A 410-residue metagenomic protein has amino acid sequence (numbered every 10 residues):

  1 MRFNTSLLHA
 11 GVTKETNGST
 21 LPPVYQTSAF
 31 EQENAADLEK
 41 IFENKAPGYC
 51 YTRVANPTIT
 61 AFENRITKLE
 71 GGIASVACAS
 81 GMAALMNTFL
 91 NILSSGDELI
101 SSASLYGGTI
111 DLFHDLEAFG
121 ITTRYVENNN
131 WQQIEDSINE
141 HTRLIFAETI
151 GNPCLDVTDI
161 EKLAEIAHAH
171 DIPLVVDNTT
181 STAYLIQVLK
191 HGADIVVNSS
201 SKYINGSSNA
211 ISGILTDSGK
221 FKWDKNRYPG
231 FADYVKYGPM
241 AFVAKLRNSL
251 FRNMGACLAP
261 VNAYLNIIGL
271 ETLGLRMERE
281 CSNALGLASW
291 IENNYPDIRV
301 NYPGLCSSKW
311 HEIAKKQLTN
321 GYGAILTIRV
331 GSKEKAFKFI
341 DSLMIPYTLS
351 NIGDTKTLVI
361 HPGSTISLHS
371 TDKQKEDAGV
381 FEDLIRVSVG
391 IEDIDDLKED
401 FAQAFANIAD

Functional and structural regions predicted by a protein language model:
M1-A46: N-terminal glycine-rich, Lys/His-bearing helix-loop that initiates the first secondary-structure elements of many
R2-N4, A10-G11, E31, P57 (+2 more regions): Positively charged, small/polar-rich N-terminal and surface patches that mediate targeting and assembly and bind
N4-T16, S75-Y295: Conserved PLP-enzyme active-site core in the AAT-like
A29, D217-F221, V330-E334: Short loop segments at secondary-structure junctions
A29-M86, G108-D115: Conserved N-terminal alpha-helix of the aminotransferase class I/II PLP-enzyme fold
P47, I73, I211, N262 (+4 more regions): Short amphipathic alpha-helical segments
I73, H114-D115, T123-R124, D136 (+4 more regions): PLP-dependent enzyme catalytic core of the Aspartate aminotransferase-like
M277, S289, P296-I385, V389: Conserved C-terminal alpha-helix-loop-beta "cap" of PLP-dependent enzymes that closes/shapes the active-site mouth
